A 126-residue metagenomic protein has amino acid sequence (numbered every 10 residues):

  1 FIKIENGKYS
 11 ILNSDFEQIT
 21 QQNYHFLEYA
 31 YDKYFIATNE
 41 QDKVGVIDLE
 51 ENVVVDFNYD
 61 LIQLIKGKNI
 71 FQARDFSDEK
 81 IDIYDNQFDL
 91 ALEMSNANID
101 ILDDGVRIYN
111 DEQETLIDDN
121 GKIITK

Functional and structural regions predicted by a protein language model:
F1-K126: Residue-level detector of conserved, function-critical positions
